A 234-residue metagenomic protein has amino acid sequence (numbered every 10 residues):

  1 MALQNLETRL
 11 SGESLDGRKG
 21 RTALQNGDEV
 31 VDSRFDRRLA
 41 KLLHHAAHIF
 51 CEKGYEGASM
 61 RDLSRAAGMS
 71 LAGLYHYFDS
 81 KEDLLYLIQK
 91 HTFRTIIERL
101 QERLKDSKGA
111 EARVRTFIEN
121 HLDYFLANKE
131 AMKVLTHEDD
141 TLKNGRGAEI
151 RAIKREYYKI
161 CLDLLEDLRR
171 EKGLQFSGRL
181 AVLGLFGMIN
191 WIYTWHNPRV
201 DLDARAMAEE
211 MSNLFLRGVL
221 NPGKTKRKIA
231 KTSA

Functional and structural regions predicted by a protein language model:
M1-R37, G223-A234: N-terminal intrinsically disordered/low-complexity leader segments
G27-V30, I88-R115: Amphipathic alpha-helical linker/stalk segments
F35, L43, L85, Q89 (+5 more regions): Amphipathic, non-transmembrane alpha-helical scaffold segments
K41, H45, I49-D83, L87: Helix-turn-helix
R94-I97, Q101, G145-R170, R179-L183 (+1 more regions): Amphipathic alpha-helical packing segments from all-alpha helical-bundle domains
E102-A127, A181-V182, K231: Hydrophobic alpha-helical connector segments
L122-D163, R170-G173, H196: Short secondary-structure transition hinges
D123-A127, A131-V134, D163, V182-L202 (+1 more regions): Amphipathic C-terminal alpha-helical segment
